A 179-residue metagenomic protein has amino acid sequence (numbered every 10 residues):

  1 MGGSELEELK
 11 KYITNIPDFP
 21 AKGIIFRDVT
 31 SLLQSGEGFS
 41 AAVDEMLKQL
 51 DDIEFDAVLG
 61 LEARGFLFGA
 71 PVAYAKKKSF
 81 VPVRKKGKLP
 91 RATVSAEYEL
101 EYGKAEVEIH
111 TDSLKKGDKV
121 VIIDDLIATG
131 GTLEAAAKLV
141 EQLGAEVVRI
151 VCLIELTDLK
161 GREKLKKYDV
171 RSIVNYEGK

Functional and structural regions predicted by a protein language model:
G2-F55: Active-site-facing substrate-recognition patch
E5, K11, A135-K179: PRPP-dependent phosphoribosyltransferase catalytic core
D44-E97: Conserved PRPP/pyrophosphate-binding segment of the phosphoribosyltransferase/PRPP-pathway fold
D56, D118, V148: Conserved acidic residues
G60, I122-I123: Generic enzyme active-site microenvironment
L67, G131, A135: Conserved SAM/SAH-binding loop-helix junction of Class I S-adenosyl-L-methionine-dependent methyltransferases
S79-V121: Short, glycine/charge-rich flexible loops or terminal/linker lids adjacent to PRPP-binding catalytic cores
D125, G130: Conserved G/P- and acidic residue-centered "switch" motifs that form tight phosphate/ATP-binding loops in soluble
